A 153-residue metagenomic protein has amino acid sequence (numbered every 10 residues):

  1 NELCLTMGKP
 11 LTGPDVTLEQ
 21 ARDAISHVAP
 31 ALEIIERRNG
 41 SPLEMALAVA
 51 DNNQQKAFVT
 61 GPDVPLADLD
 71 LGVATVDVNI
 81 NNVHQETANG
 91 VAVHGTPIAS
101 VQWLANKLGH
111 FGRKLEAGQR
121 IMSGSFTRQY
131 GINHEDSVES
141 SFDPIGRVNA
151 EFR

Functional and structural regions predicted by a protein language model:
N1-T96, Q102, N133, S137 (+1 more regions): Catalytic-core "active-site belt" of small-molecule-metabolizing enzymes, emphasizing His/Asp/Glu-rich regions
V101-Q129: A conserved acidic, glycine/proline-rich C-terminal tail/linker
